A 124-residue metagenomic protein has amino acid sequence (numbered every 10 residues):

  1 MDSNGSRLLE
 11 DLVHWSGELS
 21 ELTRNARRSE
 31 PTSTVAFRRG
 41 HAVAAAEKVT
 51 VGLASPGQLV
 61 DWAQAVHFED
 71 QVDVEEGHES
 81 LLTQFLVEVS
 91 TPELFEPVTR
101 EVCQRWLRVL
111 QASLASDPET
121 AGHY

Functional and structural regions predicted by a protein language model:
M1-Y124: Acidic, Ser/Pro/Thr-rich low-complexity regulatory regions and the short amphipathic helical interaction modules they
